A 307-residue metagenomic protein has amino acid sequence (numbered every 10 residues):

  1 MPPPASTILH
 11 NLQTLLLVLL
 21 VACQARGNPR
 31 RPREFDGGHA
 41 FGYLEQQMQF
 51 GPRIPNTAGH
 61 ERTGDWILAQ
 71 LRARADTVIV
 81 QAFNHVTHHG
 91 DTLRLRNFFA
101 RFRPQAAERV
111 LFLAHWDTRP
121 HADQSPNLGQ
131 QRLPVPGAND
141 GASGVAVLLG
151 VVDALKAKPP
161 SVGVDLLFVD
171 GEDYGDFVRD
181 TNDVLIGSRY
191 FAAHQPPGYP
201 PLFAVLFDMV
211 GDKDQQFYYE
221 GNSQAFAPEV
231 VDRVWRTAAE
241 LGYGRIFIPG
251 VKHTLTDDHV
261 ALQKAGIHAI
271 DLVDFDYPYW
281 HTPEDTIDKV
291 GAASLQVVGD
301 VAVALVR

Functional and structural regions predicted by a protein language model:
L16-A25: Hydrophobic h-region of N-terminal signal peptides that target proteins for export in Gram-negative bacteria
Q24-G64, R74, P278-T286: N-terminal capping segment at the start of a domain
P29-E34, Q49-A58, H85-H88, Q131-A142 (+5 more regions): Second-shell loop/turn segments in exported
H39-Q49, R62-A73, S143-G150, I186-Y190 (+4 more regions): Extracytoplasmic/secreted proteins, especially bacterial periplasmic and envelope-associated proteins
E45-Q105: A non-catalytic alpha/beta surface segment that caps or lines the substrate-entry region of metallo-dependent hydrolase
I54-P55, N84-V86, Q105-A106, W116-P120 (+4 more regions): Solvent-exposed loop/turn segments at secondary-structure junctions within structured extracellular/periplasmic domains
R132-E229, T254: Acidic/histidine-rich catalytic neighborhood of metal-dependent amide-processing enzymes
F203, V210-R307: Active-site-adjacent substrate-binding region of metalloamidase/peptidase-like peptide-processing proteins
